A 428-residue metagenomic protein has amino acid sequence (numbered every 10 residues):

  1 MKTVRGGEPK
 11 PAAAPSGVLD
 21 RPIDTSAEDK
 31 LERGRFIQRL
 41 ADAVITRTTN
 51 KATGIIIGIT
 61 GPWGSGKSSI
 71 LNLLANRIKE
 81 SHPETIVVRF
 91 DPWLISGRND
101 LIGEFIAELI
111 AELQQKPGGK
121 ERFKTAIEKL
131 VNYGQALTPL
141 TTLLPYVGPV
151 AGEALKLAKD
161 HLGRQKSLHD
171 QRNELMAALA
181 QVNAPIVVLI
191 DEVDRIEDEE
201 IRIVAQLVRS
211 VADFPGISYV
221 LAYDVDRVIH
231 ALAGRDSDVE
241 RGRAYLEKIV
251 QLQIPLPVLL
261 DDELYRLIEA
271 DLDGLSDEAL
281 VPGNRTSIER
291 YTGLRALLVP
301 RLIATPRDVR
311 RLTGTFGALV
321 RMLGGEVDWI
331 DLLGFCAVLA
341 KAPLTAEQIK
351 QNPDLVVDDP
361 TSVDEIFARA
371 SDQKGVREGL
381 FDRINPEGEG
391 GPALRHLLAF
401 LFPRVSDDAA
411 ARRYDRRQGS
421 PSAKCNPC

Functional and structural regions predicted by a protein language model:
M1-D42, T46-T53, I57, N72-T85 (+11 more regions): The feature marks long, low-complexity, polar/acidic/proline-rich intrinsically disordered regions embedded in large
I56-T60, R89, L189: Short hydrophobic/aromatic beta-strand immediately N-terminal to the Walker A/P-loop
G64: Walker A (P-loop) phosphate-binding loop of P-loop NTPases
K67: Conserved lysine of the Walker
E80-E108: AAA+/P-loop NTPase substrate/partner-engagement loops
G163, S167-D224: Conserved Walker B catalytic segment
A222-D226, A231-D236: A short beta-strand-to-loop transition that corresponds to the Sensor-1 phosphate-sensing loop of AAA+ P-loop ATPases
D236-P257: A short helix-turn-beta junction within AAA+ P-loop NTPase domains corresponding to the substrate/partner-engaging
